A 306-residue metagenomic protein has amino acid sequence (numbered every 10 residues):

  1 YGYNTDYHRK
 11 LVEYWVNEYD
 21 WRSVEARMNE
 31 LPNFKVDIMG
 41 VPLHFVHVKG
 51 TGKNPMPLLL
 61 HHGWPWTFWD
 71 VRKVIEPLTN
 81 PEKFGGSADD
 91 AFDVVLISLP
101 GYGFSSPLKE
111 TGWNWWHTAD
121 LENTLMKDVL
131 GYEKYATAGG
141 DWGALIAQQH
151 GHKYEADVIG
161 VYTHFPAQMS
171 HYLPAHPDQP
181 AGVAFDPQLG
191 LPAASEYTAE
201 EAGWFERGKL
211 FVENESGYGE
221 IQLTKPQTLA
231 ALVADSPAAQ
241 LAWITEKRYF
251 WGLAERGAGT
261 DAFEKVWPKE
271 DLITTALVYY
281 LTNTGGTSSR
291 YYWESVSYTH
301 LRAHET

Functional and structural regions predicted by a protein language model:
Y1-G50, N54, N283, T287-E294: Non-catalytic accessory segments flanking enzyme active sites
R9, R72, A119-N123, I273 (+1 more regions): Generic alpha-helical structural signal
N17-W21, D128, D235, F250 (+2 more regions): A structural signal for alpha-helix termini and helix-coil/disorder junctions
R27-H61, W66-T224, R302: Catalytic cores of eukaryotic secretory-pathway lumenal/extracellular enzymes that build and remodel glycoconjugates
G160-E294: Substrate-gating cap/lid region and adjacent catalytic-acid/histidine neighborhood within extracellular/lumenal
T299-T306: Conserved small/polar residues in nucleotide/adenosyl-binding loops
